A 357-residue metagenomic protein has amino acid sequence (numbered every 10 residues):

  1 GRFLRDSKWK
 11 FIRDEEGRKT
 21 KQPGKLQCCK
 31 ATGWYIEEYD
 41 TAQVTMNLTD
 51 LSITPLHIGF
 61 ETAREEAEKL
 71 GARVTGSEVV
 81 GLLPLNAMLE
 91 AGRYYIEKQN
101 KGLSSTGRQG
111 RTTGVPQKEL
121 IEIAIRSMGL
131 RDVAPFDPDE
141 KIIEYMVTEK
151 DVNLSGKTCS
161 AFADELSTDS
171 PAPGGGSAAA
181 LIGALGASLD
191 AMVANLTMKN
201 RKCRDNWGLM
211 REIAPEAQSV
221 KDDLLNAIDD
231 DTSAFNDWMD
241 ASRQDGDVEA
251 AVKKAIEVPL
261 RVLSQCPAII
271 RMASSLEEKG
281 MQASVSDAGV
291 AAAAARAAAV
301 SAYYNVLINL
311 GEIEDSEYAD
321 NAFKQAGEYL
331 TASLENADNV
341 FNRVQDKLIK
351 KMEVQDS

Functional and structural regions predicted by a protein language model:
G1-A161, T168, A250: Long, contiguous binding/interaction regions
V152-E165, S264-S275: Acidic-glycine-rich active-site phosphate/pyrophosphate-binding loop
S155, C159, P171-A178, K202-A217 (+5 more regions): Disorder-to-helix initiation segments
L166-V193, A283-Y303: Conserved phosphate/anionic-ligand binding catalytic regions in large, soluble enzymes, centered on
L181-L185, I213, V220-A227, A255-Q265 (+5 more regions): Amphipathic alpha-helix face/heptad-repeat signature
N200-R243, Y329-L330, L334-D338: A structural-propensity feature for long, helix-poor, extended segments
D231-A297, A302-N305, N309: Amphipathic alpha-helical interface segments
I269, S284-S357: Preference for long, well-ordered alpha-helical segments
